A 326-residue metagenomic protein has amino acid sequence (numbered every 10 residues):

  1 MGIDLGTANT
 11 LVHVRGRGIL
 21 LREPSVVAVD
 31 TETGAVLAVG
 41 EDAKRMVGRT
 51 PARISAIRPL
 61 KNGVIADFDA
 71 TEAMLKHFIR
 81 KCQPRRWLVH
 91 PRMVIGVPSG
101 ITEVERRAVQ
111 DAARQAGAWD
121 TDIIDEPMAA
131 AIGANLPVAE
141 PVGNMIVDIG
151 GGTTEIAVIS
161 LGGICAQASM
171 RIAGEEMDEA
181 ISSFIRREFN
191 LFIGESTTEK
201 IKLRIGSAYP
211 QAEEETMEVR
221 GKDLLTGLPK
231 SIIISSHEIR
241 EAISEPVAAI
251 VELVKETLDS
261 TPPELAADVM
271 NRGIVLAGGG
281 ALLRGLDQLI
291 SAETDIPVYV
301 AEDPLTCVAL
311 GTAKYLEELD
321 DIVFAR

Functional and structural regions predicted by a protein language model:
M1-I149, A157-V275, A281-R326: Nucleotide/phosphate-binding catalytic cleft detector across ATP-hydrolyzing and phosphate-transferring enzymes
G152: Acidic, divalent-metal-coordinating active-site segment for phosphoryl/phosphodiester hydrolysis, typified by short
